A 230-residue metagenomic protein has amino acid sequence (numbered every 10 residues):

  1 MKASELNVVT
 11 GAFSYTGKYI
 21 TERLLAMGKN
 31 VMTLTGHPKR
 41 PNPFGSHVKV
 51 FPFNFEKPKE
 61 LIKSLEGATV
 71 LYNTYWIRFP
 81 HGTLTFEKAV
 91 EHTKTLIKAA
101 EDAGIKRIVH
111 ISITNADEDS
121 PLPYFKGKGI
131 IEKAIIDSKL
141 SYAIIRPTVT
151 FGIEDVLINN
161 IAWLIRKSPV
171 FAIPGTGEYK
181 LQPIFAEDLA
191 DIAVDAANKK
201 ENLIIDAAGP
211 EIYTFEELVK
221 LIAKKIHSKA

Functional and structural regions predicted by a protein language model:
K2-M27: N-terminal Rossmann NAD(P)H-binding glycine-rich loop of SDR-like oxidoreductase domains
S4-N7, A196-A230: Mid/C-terminal beta-alpha module of Rossmann-like enzyme folds, strongest in SDR-family dehydrogenases/epimerases
T10, F86-V90, P121-G129, I136 (+6 more regions): Short-chain dehydrogenase/reductase
T10, L34, T74, I108-T114 (+1 more regions): SDR active-site strand-loop-helix element
K29-G36: Conserved glycine-rich Rossmann-like NAD(P)H-binding loop of the short-chain dehydrogenase/reductase
K39-A103, I113-E118: NAD(P)H-binding glycine-rich loop region in Rossmannoid oxidoreductase-like domains and their noncatalytic homologs
K133-I165, A172: Conserved beta-loop-beta element that borders a ligand/cofactor-binding pocket
V156-L157, T176-A197, L203-D206, E217: Substrate-positioning beta->alpha
